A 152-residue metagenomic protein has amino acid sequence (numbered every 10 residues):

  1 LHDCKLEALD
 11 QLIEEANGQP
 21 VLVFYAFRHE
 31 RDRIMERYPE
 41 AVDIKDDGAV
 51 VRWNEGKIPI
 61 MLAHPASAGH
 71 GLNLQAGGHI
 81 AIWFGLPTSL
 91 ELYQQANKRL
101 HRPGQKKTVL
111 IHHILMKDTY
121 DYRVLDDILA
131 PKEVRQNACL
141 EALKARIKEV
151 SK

Functional and structural regions predicted by a protein language model:
L1-N73, L140-K152: Conserved Helicase C-terminal RecA-like lobe
F24, A63-H64, I82-G85, I114-L115: Conserved beta-strand segments of the P-loop GTPase G domain that flank and frequently precede/overlap
I34-E36, L72-A76, Q94-Q95, D126: Short amphipathic alpha-helical segments
M61, I80-A81, L100: Short, well-ordered beta-strand core segments
A68, P87-T88: Flexible glycine-rich beta->alpha loop in the catalytic core of nucleotide-sugar glycosyltransferases
N73-L86, L110-H113: A short beta-strand element within the Helicase C-terminal
T88-K152: A conserved SF2-helicase RecA2
